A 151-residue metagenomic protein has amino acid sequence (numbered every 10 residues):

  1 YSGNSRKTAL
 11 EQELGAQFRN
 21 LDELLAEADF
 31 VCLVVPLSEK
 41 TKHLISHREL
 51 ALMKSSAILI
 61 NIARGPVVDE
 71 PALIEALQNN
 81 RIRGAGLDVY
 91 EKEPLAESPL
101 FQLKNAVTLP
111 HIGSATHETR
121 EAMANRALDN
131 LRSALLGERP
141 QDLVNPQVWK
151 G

Functional and structural regions predicted by a protein language model:
Y1-S2: Short beta-strand "acidic-cap" motif of Rossmann-like dinucleotide-binding folds
S5-P99: Rossmann-like adenosine-cofactor binding region
S56, I62-G151: Rossmann-like dinucleotide-binding domain for NAD(H)/NADP(H)
